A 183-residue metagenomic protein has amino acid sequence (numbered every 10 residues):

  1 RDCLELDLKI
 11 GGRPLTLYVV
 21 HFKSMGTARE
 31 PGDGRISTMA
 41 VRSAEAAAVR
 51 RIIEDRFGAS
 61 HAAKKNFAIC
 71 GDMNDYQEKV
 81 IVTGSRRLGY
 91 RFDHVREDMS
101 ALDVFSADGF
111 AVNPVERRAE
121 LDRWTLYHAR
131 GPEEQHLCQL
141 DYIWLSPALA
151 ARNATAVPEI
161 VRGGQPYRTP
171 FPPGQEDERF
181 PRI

Functional and structural regions predicted by a protein language model:
R1-K23: Structured beta-strand-rich core segments of catalytic domains in phosphoester-bond hydrolases
D2, E30-R35: Flexible glycine/proline-enriched surface loops and loop-helix/loop-strand junctions
L17, H21, V49, W144: A residue-level signal for conserved active-site and pocket-lining positions in enzyme catalytic cores
S24-T27, V161-G163: A short local loop/turn or secondary-structure capping micro-motif enriched for an aromatic residue
M25-E30, K79: Short acidic/His/Gly/Ser-rich catalytic and metal-binding motifs that mark active-site loops of diverse hydrolases
I36-H61: A long, amphipathic alpha-helix that forms part of the scaffold/cap immediately adjacent to metal-dependent active
E54-A68, M73-I183: Metal-dependent phosphoester-hydrolase catalytic domains
